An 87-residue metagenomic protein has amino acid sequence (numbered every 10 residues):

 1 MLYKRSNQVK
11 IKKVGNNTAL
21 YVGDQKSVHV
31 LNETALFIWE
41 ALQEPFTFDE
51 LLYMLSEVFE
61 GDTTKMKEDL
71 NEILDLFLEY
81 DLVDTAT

Functional and structural regions predicted by a protein language model:
M1-G23: Long, low-complexity, charged/polar intrinsically disordered regions in eukaryotic proteins
D24-T87: Long, charge-rich, low-complexity alpha-helical segments
